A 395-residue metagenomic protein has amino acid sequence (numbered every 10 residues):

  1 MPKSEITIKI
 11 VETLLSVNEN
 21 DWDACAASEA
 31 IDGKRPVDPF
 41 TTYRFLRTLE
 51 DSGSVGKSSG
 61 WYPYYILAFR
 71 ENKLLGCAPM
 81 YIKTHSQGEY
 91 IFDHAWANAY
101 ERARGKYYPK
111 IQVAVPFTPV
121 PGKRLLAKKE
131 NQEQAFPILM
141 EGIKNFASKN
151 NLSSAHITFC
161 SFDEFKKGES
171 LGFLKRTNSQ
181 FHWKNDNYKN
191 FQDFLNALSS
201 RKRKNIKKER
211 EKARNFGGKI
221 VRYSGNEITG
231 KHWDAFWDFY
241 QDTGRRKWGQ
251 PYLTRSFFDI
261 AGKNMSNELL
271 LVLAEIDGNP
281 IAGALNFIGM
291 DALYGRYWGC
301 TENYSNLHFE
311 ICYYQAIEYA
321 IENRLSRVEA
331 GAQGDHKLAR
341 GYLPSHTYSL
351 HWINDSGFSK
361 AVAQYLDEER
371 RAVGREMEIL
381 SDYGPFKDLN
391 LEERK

Functional and structural regions predicted by a protein language model:
M1-K395: N-acyltransferase acceptor-side catalytic subdomain
